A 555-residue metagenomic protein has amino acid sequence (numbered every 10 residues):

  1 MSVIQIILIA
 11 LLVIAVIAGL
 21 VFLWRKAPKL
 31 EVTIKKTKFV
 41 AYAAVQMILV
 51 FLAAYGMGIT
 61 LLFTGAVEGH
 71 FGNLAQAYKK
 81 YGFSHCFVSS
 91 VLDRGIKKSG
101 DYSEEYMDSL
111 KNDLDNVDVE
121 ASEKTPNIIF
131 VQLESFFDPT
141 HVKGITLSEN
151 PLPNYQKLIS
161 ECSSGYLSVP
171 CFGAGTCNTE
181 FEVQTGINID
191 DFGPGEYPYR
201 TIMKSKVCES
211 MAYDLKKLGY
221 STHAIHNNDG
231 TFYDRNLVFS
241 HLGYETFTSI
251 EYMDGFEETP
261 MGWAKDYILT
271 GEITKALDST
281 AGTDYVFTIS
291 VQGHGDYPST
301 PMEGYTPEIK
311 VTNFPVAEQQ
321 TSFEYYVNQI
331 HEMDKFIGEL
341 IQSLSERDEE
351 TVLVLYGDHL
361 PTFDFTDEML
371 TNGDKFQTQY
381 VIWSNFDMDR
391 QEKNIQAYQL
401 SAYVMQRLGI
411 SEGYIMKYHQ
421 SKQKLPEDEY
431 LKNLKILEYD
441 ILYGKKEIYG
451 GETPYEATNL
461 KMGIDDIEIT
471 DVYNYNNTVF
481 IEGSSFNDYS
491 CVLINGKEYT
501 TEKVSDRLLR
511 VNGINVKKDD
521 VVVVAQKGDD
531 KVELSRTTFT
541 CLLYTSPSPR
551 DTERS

Functional and structural regions predicted by a protein language model:
M1-P126, L147-Y166, T201-S205, E209 (+3 more regions): N-terminal secretory/membrane-targeting segments
K35-T37, Y544, T552: Generic cytosolic/nucleocytoplasmic N-terminal low-complexity/intrinsically disordered segments
D115-P126, L133, D138-E502, L508 (+2 more regions): Solvent-exposed soluble domains appended to multi-pass membrane proteins
